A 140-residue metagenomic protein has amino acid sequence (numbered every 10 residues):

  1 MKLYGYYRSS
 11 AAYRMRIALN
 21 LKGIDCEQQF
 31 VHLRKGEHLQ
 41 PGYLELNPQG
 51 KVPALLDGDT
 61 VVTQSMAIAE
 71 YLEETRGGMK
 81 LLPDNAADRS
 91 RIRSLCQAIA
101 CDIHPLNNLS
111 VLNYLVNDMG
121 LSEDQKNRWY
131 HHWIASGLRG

Functional and structural regions predicted by a protein language model:
M1-K126: GST-like domain detector, emphasizing the conserved glutathione-binding G-site in the N-terminal thioredoxin-like
N127-G140: Amphipathic alpha-helical packing segments from all-alpha helical-bundle domains
